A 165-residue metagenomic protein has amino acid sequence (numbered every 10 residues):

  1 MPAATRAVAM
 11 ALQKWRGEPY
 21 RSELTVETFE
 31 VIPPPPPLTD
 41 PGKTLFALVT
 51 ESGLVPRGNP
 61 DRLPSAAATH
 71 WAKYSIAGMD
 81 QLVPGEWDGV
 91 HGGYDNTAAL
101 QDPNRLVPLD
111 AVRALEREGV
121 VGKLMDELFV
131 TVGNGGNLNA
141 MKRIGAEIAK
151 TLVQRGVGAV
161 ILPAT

Functional and structural regions predicted by a protein language model:
M1-T165: An N-terminal assembly and electron-transfer interface module characteristic of large anaerobic redox and radical
